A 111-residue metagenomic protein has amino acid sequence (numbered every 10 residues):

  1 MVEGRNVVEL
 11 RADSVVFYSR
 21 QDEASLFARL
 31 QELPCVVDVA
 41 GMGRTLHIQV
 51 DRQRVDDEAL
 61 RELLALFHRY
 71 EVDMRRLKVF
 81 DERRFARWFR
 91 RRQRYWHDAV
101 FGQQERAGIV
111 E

Functional and structural regions predicted by a protein language model:
M1-V7: Long, low-complexity intrinsically disordered regions enriched in Ser/Thr, Asp/Glu, Pro/Gly
E9-D13, Q49: Short glycine-rich or small-residue beta-strand-to-loop segments that form or flank ligand, phosphate, metal/Fe-S
A12-D22: Short, surface-exposed ligand-recognition loops at beta-strand->loop->(often short) alpha-helix junctions that present
Q21-R29: Amphipathic, interaction-prone secondary-structure segments
L30-A40: Short acidic amphipathic segments
G43-R44, F80: Residue-level "edge-of-site" marker
R44-Q53: A generic structural motif
R52-V110: Helix-rich interaction surfaces within compact, conserved domain-sized segments that mediate assembly or partner
